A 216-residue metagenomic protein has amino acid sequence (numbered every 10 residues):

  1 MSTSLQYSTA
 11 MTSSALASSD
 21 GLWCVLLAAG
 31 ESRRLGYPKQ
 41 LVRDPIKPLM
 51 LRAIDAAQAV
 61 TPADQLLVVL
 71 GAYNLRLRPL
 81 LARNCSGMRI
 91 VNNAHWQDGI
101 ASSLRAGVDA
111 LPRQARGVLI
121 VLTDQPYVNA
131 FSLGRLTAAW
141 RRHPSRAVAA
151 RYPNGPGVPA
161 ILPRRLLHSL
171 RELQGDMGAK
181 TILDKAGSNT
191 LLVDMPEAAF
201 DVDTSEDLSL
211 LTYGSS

Functional and structural regions predicted by a protein language model:
S2-D20, H168-S216: Conserved alpha/beta core of the MobA/IspD/sugar-nucleotide pyrophosphorylase nucleotidyltransferase superfamily
L16-T123, Y127-P156, S188-M195: Nucleotide and nucleotide-moiety/phosphate-recognizing core
S32, V42, L167-H168, S209: Nucleotide phosphate-binding site architecture
Y127, I161, D201-V202: Short aromatic/basic micro-patch
A147-A149, P159-I161, I182: Conserved hydrophobic/aromatic beta-strand scaffold that supports enzyme active sites
P156-G157, L162, G178, E197: A conserved catalytic-core signature of glycosyltransferases
G157-H168, S205: Conserved nucleotide-sugar donor-binding and metal-coordinating catalytic region shared by glycosyltransferases
